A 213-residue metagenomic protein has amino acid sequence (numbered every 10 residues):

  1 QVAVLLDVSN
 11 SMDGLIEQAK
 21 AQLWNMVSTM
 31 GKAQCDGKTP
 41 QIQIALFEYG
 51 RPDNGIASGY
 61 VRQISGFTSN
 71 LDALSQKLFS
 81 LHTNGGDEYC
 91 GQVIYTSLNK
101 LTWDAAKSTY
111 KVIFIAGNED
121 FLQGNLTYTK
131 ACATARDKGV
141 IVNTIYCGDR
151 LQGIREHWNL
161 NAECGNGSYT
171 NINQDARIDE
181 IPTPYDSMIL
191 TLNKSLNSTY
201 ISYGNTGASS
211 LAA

Functional and structural regions predicted by a protein language model:
Q1-R177, P184: Divalent cation-coordinating acidic motifs and surrounding scaffolds that mediate Ca2+/Mg2+/Mn2+/Zn2+-dependent binding
E163-G165, Y169-A213: C-terminal "exit" segments of structured domains
